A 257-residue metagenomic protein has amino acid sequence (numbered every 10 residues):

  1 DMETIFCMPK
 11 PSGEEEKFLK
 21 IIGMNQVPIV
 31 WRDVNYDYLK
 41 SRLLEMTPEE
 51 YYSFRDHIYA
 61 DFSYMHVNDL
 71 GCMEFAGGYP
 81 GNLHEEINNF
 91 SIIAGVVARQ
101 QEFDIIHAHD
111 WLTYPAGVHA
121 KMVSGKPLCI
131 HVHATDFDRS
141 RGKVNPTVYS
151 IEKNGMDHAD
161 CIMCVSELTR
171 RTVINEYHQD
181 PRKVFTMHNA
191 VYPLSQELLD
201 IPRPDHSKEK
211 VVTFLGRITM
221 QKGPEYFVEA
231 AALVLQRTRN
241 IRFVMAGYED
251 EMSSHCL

Functional and structural regions predicted by a protein language model:
I5-A98: A conserved catalytic-core segment of Leloir-type glycosyltransferases
G95-Q100, M122, N145-I162: Membrane-proximal helix-turn-helix segments that form the acceptor-binding/catalytic region of lipid-linked
I105-H107, Y114, V118-D138: Active-site proximal beta-strand in glycosyltransferases
I106-H107, D157-E167: A short beta-strand/loop micro-motif in the catalytic core of glycosyltransferases that engages the nucleotide-sugar
L168, A190: Carbohydrate-associated surface elements
Y192, R217-Q221, L233-Q236, E251: Nucleotide-sugar-dependent glycosyltransferase donor-binding/catalytic pocket residues
P204-K222, V228-A231, V244: Conserved donor-binding/catalytic core segment of Leloir-type glycosyltransferases
T238, R242-L257: Short, structured helix-loop element that forms part of the nucleotide-activated donor/catalytic region
